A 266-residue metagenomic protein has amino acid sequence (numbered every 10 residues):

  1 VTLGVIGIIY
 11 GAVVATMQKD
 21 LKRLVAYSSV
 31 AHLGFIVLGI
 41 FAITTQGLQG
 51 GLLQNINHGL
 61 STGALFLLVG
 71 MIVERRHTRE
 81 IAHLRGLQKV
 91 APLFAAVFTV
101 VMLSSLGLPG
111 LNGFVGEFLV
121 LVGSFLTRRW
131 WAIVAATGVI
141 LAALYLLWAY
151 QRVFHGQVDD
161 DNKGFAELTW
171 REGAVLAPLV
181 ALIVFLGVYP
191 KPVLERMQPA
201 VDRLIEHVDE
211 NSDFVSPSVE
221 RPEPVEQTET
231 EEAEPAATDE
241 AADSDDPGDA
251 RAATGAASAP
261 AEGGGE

Functional and structural regions predicted by a protein language model:
V1-A149: Hydrophobic transmembrane alpha-helices and their helix-loop junctions in integral membrane proteins
A91-F94, L146-E234, D239-E266: Cytoplasmic/organellar membrane-interface segments at the starts of transmembrane helices in multi-pass inner-membrane
